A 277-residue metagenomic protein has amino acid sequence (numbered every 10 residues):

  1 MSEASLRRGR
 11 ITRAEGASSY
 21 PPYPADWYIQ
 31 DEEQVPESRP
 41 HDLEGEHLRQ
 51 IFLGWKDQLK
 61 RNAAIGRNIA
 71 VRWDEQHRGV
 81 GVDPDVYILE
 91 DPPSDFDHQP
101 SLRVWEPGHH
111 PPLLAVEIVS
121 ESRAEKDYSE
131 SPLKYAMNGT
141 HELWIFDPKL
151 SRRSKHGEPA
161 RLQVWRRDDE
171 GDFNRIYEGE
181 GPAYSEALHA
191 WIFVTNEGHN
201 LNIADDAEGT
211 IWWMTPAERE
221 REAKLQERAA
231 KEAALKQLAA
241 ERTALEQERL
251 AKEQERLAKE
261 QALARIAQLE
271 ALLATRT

Functional and structural regions predicted by a protein language model:
S2-E37, G54, V71-R78, P84 (+2 more regions): C-terminal interaction segment
S38-R67, W73-D83: Acidic-basic catalytic patches of nuclease active cores, encompassing PD-(D/E)XK and other metal-cofactor nuclease
A64-G66, W144-D147: A structural signal for short, well-ordered beta-strand segments and their strand-loop junctions that often border
H141: Short acidic/polar active-site loop segments enriched in Thr and Asp
